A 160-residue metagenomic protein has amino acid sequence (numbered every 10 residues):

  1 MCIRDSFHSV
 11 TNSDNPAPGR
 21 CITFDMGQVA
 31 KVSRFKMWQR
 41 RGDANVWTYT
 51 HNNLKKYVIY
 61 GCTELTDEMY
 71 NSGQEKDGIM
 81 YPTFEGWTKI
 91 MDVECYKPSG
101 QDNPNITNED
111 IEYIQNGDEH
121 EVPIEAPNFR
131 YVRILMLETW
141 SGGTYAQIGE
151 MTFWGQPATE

Functional and structural regions predicted by a protein language model:
R4-G78, N116-E160: Aromatic, loop-rich ligand-recognition surfaces of beta-strand-rich domains
T11-D14, N71-E121: Surface-exposed intrinsically disordered loops and tails
